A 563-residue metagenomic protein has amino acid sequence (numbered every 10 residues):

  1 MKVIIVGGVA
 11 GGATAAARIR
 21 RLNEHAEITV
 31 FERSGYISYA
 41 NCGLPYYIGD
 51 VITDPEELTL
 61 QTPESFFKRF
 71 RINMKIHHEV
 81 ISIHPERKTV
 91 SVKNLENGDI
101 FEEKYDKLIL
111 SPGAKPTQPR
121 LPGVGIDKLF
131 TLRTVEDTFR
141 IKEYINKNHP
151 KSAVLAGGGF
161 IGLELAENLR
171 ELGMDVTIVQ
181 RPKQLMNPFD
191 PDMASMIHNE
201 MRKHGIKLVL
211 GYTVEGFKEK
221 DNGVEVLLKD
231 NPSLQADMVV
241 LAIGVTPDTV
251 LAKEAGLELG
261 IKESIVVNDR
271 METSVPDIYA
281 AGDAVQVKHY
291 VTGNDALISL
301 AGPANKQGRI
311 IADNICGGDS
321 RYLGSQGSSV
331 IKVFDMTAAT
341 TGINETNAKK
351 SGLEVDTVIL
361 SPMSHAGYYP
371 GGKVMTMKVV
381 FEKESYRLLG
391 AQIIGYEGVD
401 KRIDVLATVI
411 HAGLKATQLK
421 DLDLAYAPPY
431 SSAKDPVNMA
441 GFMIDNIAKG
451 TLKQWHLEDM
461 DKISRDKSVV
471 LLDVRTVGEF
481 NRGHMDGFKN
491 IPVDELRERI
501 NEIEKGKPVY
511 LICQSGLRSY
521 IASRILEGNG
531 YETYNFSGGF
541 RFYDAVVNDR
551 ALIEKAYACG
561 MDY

Functional and structural regions predicted by a protein language model:
M1, G7-G8, A284-E397, P428-S432 (+2 more regions): Mid-to-C-terminal Rossmann-like scaffold of FAD/NAD(P)H-dependent oxidoreductases
M1-H77, T117, A166-F189, S328 (+4 more regions): Beta1-alpha1 glycine-rich phosphate/pyrophosphate-binding loop at the start of Rossmann-like nucleotide-binding domains
R18-K107, D190-K207, Y212, E345-N347 (+2 more regions): N-terminal Rossmann-like dinucleotide/flavin-binding domain of flavoprotein oxidoreductases that bind FAD/FMN
H25-E27, R69, K75-E96, E103 (+2 more regions): A Rossmann-like FAD-binding core segment of flavoenzymes
T59, S152-A153, F160-K218, I298-A304 (+3 more regions): Rossmann-like dinucleotide-binding cores of NAD(P)H-dependent redox enzymes
L110-L172, I261, V267-D269, K489-D494 (+1 more regions): Glycine-rich dinucleotide-binding loop and its adjacent helix/turn
G125-H149, E225, S233-I310, V405 (+1 more regions): FAD-site-proximal beta/loop scaffold in flavoenzymes
T417-P428, S432-V469, V477-P508, Q514-Y563: Rhodanese-like catalytic fold shared by cysteine-dependent sulfurtransferases and DSP/PTP-type phosphatases
